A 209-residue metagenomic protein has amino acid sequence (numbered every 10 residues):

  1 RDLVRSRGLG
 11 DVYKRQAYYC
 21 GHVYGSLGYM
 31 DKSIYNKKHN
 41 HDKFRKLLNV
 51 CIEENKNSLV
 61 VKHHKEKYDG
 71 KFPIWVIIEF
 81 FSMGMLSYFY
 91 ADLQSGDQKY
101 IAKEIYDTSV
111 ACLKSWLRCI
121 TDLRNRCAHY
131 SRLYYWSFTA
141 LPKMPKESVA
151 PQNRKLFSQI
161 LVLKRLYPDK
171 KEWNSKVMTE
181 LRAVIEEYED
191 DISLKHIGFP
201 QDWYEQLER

Functional and structural regions predicted by a protein language model:
D2-Y13: Single conserved hydrophobic/aromatic residue that forms the stacking wall/gate of nucleotide- or nucleobase-binding
V4, G28-M30, E79, Y134-Y135 (+1 more regions): Generic, ordered loop/turn and secondary-structure boundary motif
V4-R5, N55-S58, L113-K114: A short linear-motif detector with a strong N-terminal bias
D11-K99: Long amphipathic alpha-helical segments that form oligomerization/scaffold cores
I77, L86-L123, H129-R209: Polyanionic, low-complexity intrinsically disordered segments
